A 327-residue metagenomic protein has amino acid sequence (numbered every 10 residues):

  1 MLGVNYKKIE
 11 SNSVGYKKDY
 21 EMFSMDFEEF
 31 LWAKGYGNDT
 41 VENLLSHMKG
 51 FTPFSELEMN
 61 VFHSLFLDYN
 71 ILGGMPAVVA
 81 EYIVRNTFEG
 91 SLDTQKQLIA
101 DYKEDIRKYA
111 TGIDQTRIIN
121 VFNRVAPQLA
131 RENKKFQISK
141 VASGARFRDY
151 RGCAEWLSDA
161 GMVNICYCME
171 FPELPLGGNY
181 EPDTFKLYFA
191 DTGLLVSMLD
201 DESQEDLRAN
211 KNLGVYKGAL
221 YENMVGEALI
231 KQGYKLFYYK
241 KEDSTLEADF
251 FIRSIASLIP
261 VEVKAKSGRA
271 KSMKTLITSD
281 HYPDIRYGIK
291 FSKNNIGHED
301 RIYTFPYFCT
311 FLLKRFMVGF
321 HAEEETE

Functional and structural regions predicted by a protein language model:
M1-G3, K7-E10, F23-M25, T192-G193 (+1 more regions): A short beta-strand-to-loop transition that corresponds to the Sensor-1 phosphate-sensing loop of AAA+ P-loop ATPases
M1-G3, M169, E242-S244, K266-R269: Short beta->alpha connector loops
G3-K8, E28-W32, A270-K271, G297-I302: Switch/connector loops and helix/strand junctions flanking conserved nucleotide-binding motifs in nucleotide-processing
Y6-P127: Interdomain motor-coupling "hinge/lid" segment immediately C-terminal to the ATP-binding subdomain of NTP-driven enzymes
M75, V79-E247, F251-I255: Accessory nucleic acid-recognition modules appended to NTPase machines
S257-I259, Y287: Structural motif
A265-F305: Catalytic cores of nucleic-acid endonucleases
N294-E327: Domain-level recognition of nuclease-like catalytic cores that cleave nucleotide substrates
